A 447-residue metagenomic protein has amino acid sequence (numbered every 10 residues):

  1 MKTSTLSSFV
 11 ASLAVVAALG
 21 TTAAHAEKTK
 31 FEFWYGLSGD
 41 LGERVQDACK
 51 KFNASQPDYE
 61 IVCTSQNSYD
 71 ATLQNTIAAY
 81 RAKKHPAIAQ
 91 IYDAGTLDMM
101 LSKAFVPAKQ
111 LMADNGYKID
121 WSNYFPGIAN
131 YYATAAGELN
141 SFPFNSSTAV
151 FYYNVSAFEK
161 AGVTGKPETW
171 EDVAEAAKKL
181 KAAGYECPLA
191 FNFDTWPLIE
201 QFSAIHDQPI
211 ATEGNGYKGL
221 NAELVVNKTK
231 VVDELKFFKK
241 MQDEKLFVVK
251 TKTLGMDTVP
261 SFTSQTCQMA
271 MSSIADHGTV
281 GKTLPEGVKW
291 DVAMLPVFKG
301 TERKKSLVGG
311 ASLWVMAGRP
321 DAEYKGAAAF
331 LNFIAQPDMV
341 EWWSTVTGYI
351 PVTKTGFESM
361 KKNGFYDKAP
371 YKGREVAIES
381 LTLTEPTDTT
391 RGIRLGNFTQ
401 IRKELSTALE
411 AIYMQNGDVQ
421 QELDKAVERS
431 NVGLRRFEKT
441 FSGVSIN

Functional and structural regions predicted by a protein language model:
E27, G137, A161, K236 (+4 more regions): Extracytoplasmic/periplasmic substrate-recognition and gating elements
K51-Y124, S156-E168, S261, Q265-M269 (+2 more regions): Extracytoplasmic "Venus flytrap"/periplasmic binding protein-like
A78, A87, Y117-A157, C187 (+2 more regions): A structural signal for short loop-to-beta-strand junctions that line the ligand-binding cleft of periplasmic/secreted
A94-T148, E200-A204, K230, K289-A293 (+2 more regions): Hinge/lid segment of periplasmic solute-binding proteins
K109-Y124, Q208-D233, K282-P285, P296-K305 (+2 more regions): Short, solvent-exposed loop/beta-turn-alpha elements that line the ligand-binding surface or hinge of extracytoplasmic
A135-F144, A149, A174-E223, K239 (+1 more regions): Extracytoplasmic/periplasmic solute-binding protein
A177-K178, G219-T251, L295: Glycine-centered hinge/linker elements that transmit conformational signals in sensory and ligand-binding systems
W290-L295, T345-T407, A411, K439-N447: Long, aromatic- and glycine/proline-rich binding clefts that accommodate carbohydrate-like moieties
